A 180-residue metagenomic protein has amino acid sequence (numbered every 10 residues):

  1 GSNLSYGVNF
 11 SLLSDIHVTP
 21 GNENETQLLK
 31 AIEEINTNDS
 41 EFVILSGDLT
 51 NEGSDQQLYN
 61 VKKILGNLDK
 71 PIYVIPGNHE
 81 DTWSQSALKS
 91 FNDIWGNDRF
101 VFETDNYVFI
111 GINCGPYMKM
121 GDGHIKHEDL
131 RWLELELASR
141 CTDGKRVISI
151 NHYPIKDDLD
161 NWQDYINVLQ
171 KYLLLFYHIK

Functional and structural regions predicted by a protein language model:
G1-N60: N-terminal active-site segment of His-dependent metallophosphoesterases
G7-P20, N106-P116, I148-H152: Active-site-proximal beta-strand elements of phosphoester/diester hydrolases
L12-S14, F42-D48, I72-N78, I148-H152 (+1 more regions): Active-site neighborhood of phospho(di)ester-bond hydrolases with catalytic His/Asp-centered motifs
I16-T19, L49-E52, N78-T82, G115-M118 (+1 more regions): Solvent-exposed loop/turn segments at secondary-structure junctions within structured extracellular/periplasmic domains
D55-G144, D164-L173: Extended active-site neighborhood of metal-dependent phosphoesterases/phosphodiesterases
R140-D157: Short acidic, glycine-rich surface-loop motifs adjacent to enzyme active sites
K156-K180: Long, structured stretches of catalytic cores involved in phosphate-ester chemistry, encompassing
